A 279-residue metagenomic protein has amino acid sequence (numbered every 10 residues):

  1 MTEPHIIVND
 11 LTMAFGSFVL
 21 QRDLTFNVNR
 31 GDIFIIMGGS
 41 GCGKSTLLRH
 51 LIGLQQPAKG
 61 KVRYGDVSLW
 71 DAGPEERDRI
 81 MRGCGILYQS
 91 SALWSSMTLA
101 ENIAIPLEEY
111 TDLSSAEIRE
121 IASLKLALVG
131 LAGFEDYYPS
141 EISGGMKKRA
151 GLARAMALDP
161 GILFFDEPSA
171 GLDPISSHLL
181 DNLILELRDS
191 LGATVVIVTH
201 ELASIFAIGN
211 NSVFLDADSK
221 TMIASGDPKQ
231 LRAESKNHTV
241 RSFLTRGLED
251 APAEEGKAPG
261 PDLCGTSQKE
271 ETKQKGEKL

Functional and structural regions predicted by a protein language model:
I52: Helix-to-loop junction immediately C-terminal to a conserved catalytic motif
G60-D71: Conserved ABC transporter NBD signature motif
S115-G133: Conserved ABC ATPase "signature" region
Y138-I142, M146: Conserved ABC ATPase signature
A157-G161: A short, proline-enriched helix->beta-strand linker immediately N-terminal to the Walker B motif in ABC-type P-loop
L163-D166: Catalytic Walker B motif of ABC-type/P-loop ATPase nucleotide-binding domains
D218-L244: Conserved beta-strand-loop-alpha-helix hinge in the C-terminal portion of ABC ATPase nucleotide-binding domains
